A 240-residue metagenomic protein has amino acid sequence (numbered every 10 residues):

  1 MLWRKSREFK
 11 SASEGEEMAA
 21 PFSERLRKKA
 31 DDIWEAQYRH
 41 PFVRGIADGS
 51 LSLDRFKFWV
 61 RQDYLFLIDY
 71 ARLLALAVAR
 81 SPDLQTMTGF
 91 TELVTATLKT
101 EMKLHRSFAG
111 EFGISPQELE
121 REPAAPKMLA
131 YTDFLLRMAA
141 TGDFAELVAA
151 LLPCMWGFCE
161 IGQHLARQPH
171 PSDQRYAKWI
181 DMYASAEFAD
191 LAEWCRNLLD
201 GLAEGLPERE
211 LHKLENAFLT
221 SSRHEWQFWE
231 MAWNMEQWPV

Functional and structural regions predicted by a protein language model:
R27-L51, Y70, R196-G205: Short alpha-helical hairpin
D31-A36, L51-R80, K99-T100, A149-C159 (+1 more regions): Alpha-helical bundle segments that constitute or directly flank the non-heme di-iron/ferroxidase center
F58-D69, E92-A96, K213, A217-T220 (+1 more regions): A non-catalytic, amphipathic alpha-helix used as a structural packing/dimerization or gating element in enzyme scaffolds
Q85-A189, L219, R223: Active-site-proximal alpha-helical scaffolds that flank and shape metal-associated catalytic sites
F188-F218: Long amphipathic all-alpha helical oligomerization modules
E215-V240: Acidic, carboxylate-rich catalytic segments that either coordinate divalent cations
